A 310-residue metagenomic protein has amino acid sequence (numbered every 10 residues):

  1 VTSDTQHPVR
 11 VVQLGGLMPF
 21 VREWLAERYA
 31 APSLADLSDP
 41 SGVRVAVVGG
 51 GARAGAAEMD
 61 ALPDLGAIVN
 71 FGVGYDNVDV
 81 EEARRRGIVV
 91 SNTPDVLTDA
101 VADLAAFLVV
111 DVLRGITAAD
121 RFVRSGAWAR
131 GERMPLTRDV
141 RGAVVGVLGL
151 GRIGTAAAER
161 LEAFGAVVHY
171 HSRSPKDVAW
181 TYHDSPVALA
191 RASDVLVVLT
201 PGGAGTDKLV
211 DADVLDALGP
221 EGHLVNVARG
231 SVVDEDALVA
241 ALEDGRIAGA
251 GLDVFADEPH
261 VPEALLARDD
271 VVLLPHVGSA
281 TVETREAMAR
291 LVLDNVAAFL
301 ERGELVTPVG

Functional and structural regions predicted by a protein language model:
V1-T93, R191, D211: An N-terminal-biased, well-structured beta-alpha scaffold segment characteristic of Rossmann-like dinucleotide-binding
T2-P8, R84, S91-L104, G131-L136 (+1 more regions): C-terminal helix-to-coil terminal segments
P8, L65, R141-V144, E221: Phosphate-coordination loops involved in phosphoryl transfer and adenosine-cofactor binding
Y29, I88, W180, D270-V271: Short, conserved active-site loop motifs that form the nucleotide-linked donor/cofactor pocket
A54-A56, R173-A264: Rossmann-like adenosine-cofactor binding region
P94-V144, A156-E159: Phosphate-binding beta-alpha-beta segment of Rossmann-like dinucleotide-binding domains, i.e., the NAD(P)
L150-G151: Glycine-rich Rossmann-fold phosphate-binding loop(s) that bind the pyrophosphate of adenine dinucleotide cofactors
H169: Conserved beta-strand positions in the Rossmann-like core of class I SAM-dependent methyltransferases
